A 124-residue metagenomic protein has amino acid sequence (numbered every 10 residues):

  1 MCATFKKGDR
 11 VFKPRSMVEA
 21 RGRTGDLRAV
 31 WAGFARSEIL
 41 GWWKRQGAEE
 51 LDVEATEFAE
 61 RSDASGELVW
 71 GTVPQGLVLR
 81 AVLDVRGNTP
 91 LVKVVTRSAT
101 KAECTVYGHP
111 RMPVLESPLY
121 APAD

Functional and structural regions predicted by a protein language model:
M1-D124: Short linear sequence motif anchored by a di-proline
